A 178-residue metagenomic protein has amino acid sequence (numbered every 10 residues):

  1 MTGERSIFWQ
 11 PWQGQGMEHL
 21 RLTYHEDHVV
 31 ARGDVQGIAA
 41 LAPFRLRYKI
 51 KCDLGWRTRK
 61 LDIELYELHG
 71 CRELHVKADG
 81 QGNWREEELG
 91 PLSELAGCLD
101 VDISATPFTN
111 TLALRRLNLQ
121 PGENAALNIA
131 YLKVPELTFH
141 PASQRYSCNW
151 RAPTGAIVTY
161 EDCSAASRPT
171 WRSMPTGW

Functional and structural regions predicted by a protein language model:
M1-G55: Short N-terminal edge-element motif at the start of the domain
T2-H19, Y24, L74-T159: Solvent-exposed helix/loop surface patches that form functional interfaces
G14-Q15, A42-R45, H69, F139-P141 (+1 more regions): Short solvent-exposed loop/turn micro-motifs enriched in small/polar/acidic residues
T23-H28, K51-T58, A78-Q81, P153-T154 (+1 more regions): Short, solvent-exposed coil/turn segments at beta-strand boundaries
A31, L46-I50, L61, V158 (+1 more regions): Hydrophobic residues positioned within well-ordered beta-strands of beta-sheet architectures
D34-G37, E64-E67, E88-L92, E161-A166: Secondary-structure transition/turn motif
A40-E88: Hydrophobic/aromatic-rich structural module bridging two neighboring secondary-structure elements via a short loop
E161-W178: C-terminal structured interaction module
